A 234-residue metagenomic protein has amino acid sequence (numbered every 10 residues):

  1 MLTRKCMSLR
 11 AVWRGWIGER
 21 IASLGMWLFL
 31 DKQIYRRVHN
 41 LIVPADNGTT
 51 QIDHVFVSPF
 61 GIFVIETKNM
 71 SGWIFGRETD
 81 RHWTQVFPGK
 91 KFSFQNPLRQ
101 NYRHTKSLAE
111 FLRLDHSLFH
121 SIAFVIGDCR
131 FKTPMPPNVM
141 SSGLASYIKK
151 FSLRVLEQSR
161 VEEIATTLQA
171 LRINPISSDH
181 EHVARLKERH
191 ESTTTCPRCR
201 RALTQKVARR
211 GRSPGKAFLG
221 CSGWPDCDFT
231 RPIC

Functional and structural regions predicted by a protein language model:
M1-T50, P59-I62, P88-C234: Surface-exposed interaction regions that form or flank ligand-binding interfaces
V57-H82: Active-site beta-strand-loop-beta-strand hairpin of nuclease catalytic cores that positions key catalytic residues
